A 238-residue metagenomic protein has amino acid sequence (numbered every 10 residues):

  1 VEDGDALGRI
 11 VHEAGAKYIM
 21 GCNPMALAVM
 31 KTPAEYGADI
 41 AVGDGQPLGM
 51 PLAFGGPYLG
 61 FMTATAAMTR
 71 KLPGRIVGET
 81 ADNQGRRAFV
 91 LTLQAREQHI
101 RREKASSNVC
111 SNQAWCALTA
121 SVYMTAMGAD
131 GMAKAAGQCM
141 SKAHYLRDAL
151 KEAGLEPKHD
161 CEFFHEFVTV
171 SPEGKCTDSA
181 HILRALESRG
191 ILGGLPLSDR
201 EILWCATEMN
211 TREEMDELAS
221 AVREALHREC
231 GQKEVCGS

Functional and structural regions predicted by a protein language model:
V1-R86, G154, K158, C176 (+6 more regions): Conserved PLP-enzyme active-site core in the AAT-like
A41, A64, L91-L93, A120 (+3 more regions): Generic structural hydrophobic/aromatic packing signal, biased to beta-strands
L48-A153, P157-D160: Active-site C-terminal subdomain of aminotransferase-like
M124-M127, S171, V222-A225: Generic structural signal for hydrophobic core residues of well-folded globular domains
T125, H165-T169, Q232: Intrinsically disordered, low-complexity regions enriched in small/polar residues
D130-E217: Conserved C-terminal alpha-helix-loop-beta "cap" of PLP-dependent enzymes that closes/shapes the active-site mouth
